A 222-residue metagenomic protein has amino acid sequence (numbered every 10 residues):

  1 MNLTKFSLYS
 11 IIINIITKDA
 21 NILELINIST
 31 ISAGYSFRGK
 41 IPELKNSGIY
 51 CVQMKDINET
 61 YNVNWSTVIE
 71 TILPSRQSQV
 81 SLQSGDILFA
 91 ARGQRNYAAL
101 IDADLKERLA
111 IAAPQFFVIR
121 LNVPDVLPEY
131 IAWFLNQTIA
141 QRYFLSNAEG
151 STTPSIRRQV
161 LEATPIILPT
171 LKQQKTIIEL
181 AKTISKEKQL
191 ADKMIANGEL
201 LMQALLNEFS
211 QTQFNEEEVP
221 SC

Functional and structural regions predicted by a protein language model:
M1-S36, A163, L168-C222: Non-catalytic DNA-recognition/assembly elements of restriction-modification systems
I11, Q137-T164, E218-C222: Specificity-determining recognition surfaces
I26-K40, I57-S84: Sequence-specific dsDNA recognition surfaces
I41-I49, V80-L82, I101-P114: Short, surface-exposed loop/turn microsegments at beta-strand edges and helix-strand junctions
R76-Q77, K106, S151: A structural connector/turn signal
I87-F89: Generic structural signal for buried aliphatic residues
A91-W133: A short beta-sheet element
L109-Q115, E149-K175: A short glycine-rich beta-alpha junction/loop motif
